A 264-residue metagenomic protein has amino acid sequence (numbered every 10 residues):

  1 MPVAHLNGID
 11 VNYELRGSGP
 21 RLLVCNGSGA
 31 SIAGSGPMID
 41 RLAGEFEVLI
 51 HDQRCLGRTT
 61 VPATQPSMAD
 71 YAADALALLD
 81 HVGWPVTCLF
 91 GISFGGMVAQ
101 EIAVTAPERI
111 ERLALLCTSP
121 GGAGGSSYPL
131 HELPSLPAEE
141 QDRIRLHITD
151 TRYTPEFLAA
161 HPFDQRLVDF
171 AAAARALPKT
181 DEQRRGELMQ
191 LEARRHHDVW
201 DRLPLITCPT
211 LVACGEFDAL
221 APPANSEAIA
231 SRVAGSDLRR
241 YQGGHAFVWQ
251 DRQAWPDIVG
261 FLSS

Functional and structural regions predicted by a protein language model:
H5-V61: Conserved HGGG/HGGXW glycine-rich cap/lid loop of the alpha/beta-hydrolase fold
L49-I50, R54-F90: Active-site loop/oxyanion-hole signature of alpha/beta-hydrolase fold enzymes
G91, G95, A99: Gly/Ala-rich beta-loop-alpha elbow adjacent to hydrolase catalytic centers
Q100, V104, E111-Q141: Flexible "cap/lid" loop of the alpha/beta hydrolase fold
R145-R195, R202: Conserved alpha/beta-hydrolase catalytic His-Asp/Glu region
I206, V212-C214: Short beta-strand/loop motif that positions the catalytic acidic residue of the alpha/beta-hydrolase fold
A219-N225: Conserved alpha/beta-hydrolase "acid-adjacent" motif
G235-S264: Catalytic active-site module of serine/aspartate enzymes centered on a nucleophile-bearing elbow/loop
